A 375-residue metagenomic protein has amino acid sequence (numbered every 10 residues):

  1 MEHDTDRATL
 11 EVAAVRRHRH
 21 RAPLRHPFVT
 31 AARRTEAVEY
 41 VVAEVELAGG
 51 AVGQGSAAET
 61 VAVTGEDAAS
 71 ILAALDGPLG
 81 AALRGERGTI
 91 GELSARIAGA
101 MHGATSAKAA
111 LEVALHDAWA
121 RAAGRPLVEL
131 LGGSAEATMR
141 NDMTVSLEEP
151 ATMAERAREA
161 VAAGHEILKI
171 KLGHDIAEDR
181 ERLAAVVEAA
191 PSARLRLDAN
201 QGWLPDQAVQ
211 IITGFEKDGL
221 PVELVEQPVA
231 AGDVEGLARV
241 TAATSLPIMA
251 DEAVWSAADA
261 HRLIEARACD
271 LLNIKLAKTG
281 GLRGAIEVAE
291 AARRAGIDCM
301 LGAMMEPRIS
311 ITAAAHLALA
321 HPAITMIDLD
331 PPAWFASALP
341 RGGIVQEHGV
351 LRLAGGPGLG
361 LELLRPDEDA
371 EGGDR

Functional and structural regions predicted by a protein language model:
M1-I71: N-terminal basic, low-complexity leaders that serve as flexible interaction/assembly modules and, when applicable, as
E2-D4, L10-L24, Y40, M304-R375: Flexible C-terminal active-site loop/helix
A14-R16, E46-A122: Metal- or metallocofactor-binding catalytic centers and their adjacent structured scaffolds across diverse enzyme
A43, G50, L111, G124 (+8 more regions): Conserved, mostly hydrophobic/aromatic
A122-L147, R182: N-terminal small/glycine-rich loop or linker at the start of catalytic domains across soluble metabolic enzymes
A160-L168: Catalytic domains of carbohydrate-active enzymes, especially glycoside hydrolases
I170-S310, L339, I344-Q346: Catalytic core of soluble alpha/beta enzymes
